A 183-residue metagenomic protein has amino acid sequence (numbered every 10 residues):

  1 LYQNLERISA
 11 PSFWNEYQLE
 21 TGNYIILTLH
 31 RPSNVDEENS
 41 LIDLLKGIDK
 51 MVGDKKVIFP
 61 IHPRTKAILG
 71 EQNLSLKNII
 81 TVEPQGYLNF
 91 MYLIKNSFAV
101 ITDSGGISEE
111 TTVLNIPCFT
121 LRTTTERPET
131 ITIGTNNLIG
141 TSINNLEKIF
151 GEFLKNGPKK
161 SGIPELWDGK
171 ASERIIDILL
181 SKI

Functional and structural regions predicted by a protein language model:
L1-E37, I139: A nucleotide-sugar donor-handling region in carbohydrate enzymes
R7, N137-I183: Leloir-type glycosyltransferase catalytic cores
T21-N23, L45-P60: A conserved nucleotide-sugar
D54-E83: Catalytic donor nucleotide-activated moiety binding site of glycosyltransferases and closely related
L76-A99: Donor nucleotide-activated moiety binding/catalytic core segment of transferases that use nucleotide-activated donors
L93-I131: A donor-sugar binding/catalytic signature common to diverse glycosyltransferases and related nucleotide-sugar
F119, G134-I139: A short acidic/histidine/glycine-rich donor-binding loop in glycosyltransferase catalytic cores
